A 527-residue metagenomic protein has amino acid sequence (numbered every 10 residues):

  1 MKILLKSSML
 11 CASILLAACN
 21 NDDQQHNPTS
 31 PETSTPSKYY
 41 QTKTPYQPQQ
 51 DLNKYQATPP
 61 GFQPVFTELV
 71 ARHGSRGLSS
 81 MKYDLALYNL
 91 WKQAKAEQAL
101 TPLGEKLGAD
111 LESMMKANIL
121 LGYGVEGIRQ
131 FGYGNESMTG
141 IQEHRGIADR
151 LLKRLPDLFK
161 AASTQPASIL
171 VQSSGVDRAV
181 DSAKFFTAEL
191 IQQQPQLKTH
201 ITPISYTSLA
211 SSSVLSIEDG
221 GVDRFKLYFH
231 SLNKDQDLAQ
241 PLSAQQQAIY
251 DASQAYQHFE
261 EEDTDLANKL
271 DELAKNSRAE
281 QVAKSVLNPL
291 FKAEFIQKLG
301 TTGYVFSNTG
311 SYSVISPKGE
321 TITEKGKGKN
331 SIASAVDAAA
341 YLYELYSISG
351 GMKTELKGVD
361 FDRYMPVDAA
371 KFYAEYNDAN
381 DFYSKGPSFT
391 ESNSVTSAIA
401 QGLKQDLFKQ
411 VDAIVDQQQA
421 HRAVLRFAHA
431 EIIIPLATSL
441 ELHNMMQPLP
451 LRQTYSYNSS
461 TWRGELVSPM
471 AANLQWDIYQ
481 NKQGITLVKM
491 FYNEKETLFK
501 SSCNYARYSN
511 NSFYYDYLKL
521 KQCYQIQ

Functional and structural regions predicted by a protein language model:
K2-L10: Sec-dependent signal peptide recognition, specifically the positively charged N-region followed immediately by
S13: A conserved catalytic-loop motif detector
L16-A18: C-terminal motif of bacterial Sec signal peptides marking the signal peptidase cleavage site
N20-D22: Bacterial signal peptide processing site
N27-L170, S174-V424, A428-Q527: Signature for phosphate-centric chemistry
